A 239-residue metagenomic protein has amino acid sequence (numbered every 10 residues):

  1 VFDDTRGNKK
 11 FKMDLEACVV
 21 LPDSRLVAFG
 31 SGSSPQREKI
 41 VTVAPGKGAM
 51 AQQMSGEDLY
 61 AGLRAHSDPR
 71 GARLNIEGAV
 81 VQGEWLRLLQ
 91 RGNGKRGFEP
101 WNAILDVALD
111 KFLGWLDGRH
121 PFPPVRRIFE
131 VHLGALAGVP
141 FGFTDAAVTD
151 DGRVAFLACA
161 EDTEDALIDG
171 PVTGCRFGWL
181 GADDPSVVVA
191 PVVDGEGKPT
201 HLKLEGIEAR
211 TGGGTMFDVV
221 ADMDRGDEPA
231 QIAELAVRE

Functional and structural regions predicted by a protein language model:
V1-E239: Sequence/structural signature of beta-propeller domains
